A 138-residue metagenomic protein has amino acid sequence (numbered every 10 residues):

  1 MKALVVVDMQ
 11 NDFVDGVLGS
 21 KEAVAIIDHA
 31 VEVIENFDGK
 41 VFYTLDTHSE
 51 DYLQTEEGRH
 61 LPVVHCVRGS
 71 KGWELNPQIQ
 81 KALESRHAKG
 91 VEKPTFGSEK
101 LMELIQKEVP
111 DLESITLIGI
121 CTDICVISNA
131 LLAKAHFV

Functional and structural regions predicted by a protein language model:
M1-V91, D111: Active-site acidic carboxylates
Q10-N11, H48, T95, T122-I124 (+1 more regions): Short, glycine/serine-rich, charged loops/turns that create anion-binding and catalytic segments at active sites
A30-N36, I127-V138: Histidine-anchored nucleotide/phosphate-binding helix
L53-T55, L101-E103, S128-N129: Short, well-ordered secondary-structure micro-motifs
L83, I105-E108, H136-F137: Active-site catalytic pocket residues across diverse enzymes, especially alpha/beta-hydrolases
G90-L104: Glycine-rich oxoanion-binding loops at beta->alpha junctions
L101-E113: Short amphipathic alpha-helix with an adjacent loop that forms part of the alpha/beta core around
E113-C125: Glycine-rich anion-binding loop/nest that anchors nucleotide
